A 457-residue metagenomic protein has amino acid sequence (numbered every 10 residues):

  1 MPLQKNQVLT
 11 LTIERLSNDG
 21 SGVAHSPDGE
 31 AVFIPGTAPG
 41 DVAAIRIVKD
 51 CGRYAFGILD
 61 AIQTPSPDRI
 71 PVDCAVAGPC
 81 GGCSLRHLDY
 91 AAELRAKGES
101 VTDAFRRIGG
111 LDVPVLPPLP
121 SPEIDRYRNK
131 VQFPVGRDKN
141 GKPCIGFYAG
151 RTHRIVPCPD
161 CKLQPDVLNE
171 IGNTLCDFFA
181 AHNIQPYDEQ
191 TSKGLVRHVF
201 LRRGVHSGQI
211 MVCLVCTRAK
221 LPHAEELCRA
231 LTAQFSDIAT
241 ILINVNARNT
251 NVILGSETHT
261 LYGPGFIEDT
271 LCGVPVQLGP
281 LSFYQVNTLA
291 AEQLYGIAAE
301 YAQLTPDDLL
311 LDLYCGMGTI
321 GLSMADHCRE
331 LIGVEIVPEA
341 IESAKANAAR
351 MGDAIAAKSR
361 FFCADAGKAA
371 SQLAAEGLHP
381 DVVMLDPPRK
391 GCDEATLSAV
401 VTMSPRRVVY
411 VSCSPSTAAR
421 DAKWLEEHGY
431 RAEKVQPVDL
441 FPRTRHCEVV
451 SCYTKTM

Functional and structural regions predicted by a protein language model:
M1-V72, V76, F361, K368: Terminal RNA-binding accessory module
P2-T10, N18, A219-M457: Rossmann-like S-adenosyl-L-methionine
G22-P27, G146-A149, C213-V215, A344: Short, acidic/hydrophobic/Gly-rich beta-strand patch recurrent on exposed beta strands that often constitutes part
G40, Q164, N287: Short, conserved phosphate/pyrophosphate- and ester-handling motifs at nucleotide-, phospho-/glycolipid
R46-D50, P134-D138, R202-H206, T456: Short beta-strand micro-motifs enriched in acidic
D60-V72, G78-P186, H206, L221: Extended interfacial segments that mediate partner engagement and assembly in macromolecular machines
L116-I124, E189, H198, R202 (+1 more regions): Short, solvent-exposed loop/turn elements at beta->coil junctions and helix N-caps that rim active or binding pockets
F200-G204, I210-K220: Carbohydrate-binding surface patches
